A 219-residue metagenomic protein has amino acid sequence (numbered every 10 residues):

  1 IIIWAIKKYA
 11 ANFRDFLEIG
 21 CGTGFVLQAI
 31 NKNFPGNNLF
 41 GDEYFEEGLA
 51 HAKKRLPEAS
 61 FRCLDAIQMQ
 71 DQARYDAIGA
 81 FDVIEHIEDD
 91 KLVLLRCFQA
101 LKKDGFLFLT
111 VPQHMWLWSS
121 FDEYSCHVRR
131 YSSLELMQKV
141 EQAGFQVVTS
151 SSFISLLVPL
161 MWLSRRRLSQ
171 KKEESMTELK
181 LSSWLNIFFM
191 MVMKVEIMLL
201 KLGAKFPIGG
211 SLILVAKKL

Functional and structural regions predicted by a protein language model:
I1-F81, K91-L94, L179, S183 (+2 more regions): Conserved N-terminal segment of class I S-adenosyl-L-methionine
D71, L157-L219: A C-terminal cap/extension of S-adenosyl-L-methionine-dependent methyltransferases that defines the acceptor-substrate
F81-I84, T110: Residues lining the SAM
I87-K91, V111: A structural helix-start
L92-F106: A short glycine-rich, Lys/Arg-flanked "PGG" loop and its adjoining helix->strand segment in the class I
L107-R129, S133-Q138: Short, glycine-/aromatic-enriched active-site segment of Class I SAM-dependent methyltransferases
F145-S155: Conserved S-adenosyl-L-methionine
